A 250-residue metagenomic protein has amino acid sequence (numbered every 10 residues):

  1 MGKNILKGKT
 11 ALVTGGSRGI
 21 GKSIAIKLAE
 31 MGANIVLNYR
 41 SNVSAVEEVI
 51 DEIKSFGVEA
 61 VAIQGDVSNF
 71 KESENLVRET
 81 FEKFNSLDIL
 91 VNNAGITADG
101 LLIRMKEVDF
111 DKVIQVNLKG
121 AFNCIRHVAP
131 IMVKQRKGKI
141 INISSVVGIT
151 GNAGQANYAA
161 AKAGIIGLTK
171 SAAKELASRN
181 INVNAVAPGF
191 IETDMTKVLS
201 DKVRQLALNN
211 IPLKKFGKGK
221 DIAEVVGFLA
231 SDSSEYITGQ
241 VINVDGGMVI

Functional and structural regions predicted by a protein language model:
T10, S17-G19: Conserved glycine-rich cofactor-binding loop
M31-E48: Conserved glycine-rich Rossmann-like NAD(P)H-binding loop of the short-chain dehydrogenase/reductase
L101-L102, K106-I114, T196, A207: Substrate-binding pocket helix/loop in short-chain dehydrogenase/reductase
F122-I125, K137, I181, K215-V244 (+1 more regions): C-terminal substrate-recognition "lid" of short-chain dehydrogenase/reductases
I125, A161, T169: Active-site helix of classical SDR
P130, K174-S178, E235: Alpha-helical segment proximal to the catalytic Tyr-Lys
S145: Residue(s) in the substrate-gating loop at a strand-loop-helix junction that position the organic substrate next
